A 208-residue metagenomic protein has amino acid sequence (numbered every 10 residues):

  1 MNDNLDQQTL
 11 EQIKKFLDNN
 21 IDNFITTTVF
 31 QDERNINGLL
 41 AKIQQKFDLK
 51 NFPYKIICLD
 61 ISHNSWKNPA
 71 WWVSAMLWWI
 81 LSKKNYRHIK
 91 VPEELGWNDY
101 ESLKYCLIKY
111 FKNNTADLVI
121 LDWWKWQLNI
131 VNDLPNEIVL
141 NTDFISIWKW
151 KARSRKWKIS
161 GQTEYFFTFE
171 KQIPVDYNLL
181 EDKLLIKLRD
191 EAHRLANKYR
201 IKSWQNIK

Functional and structural regions predicted by a protein language model:
M1-K208: Acidic, glycine-enriched active-site microenvironments
